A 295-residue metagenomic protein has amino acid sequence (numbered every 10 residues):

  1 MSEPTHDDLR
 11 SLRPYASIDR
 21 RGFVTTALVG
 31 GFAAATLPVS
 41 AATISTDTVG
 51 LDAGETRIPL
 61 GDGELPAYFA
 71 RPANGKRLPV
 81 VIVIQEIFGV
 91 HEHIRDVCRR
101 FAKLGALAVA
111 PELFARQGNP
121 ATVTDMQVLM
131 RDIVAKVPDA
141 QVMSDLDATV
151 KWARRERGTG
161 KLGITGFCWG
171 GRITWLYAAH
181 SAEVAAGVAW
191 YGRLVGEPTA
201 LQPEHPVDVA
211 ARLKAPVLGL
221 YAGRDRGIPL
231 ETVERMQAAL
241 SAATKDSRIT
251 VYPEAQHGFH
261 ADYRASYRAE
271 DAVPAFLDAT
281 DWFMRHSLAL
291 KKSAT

Functional and structural regions predicted by a protein language model:
M1-I18: N-terminal secretory signal peptides
S17-G22, F32-T46: N-terminal twin-arginine translocation
A42-A73: N-terminal cap/lid segment of alpha/beta-hydrolase-fold proteins
R77-E86: Short beta-strand element of the alpha/beta-hydrolase
R131-R155: Alpha/beta-hydrolase active-site loop
A148-P206: Primarily recognizes the serine-hydrolase "nucleophile elbow" in alpha/beta-hydrolase and SGNH/GDSL folds
L213, G219-Y221: Short beta-strand/loop motif that positions the catalytic acidic residue of the alpha/beta-hydrolase fold
T244-T295: C-terminal catalytic histidine-bearing segment of alpha/beta-hydrolase fold enzymes
